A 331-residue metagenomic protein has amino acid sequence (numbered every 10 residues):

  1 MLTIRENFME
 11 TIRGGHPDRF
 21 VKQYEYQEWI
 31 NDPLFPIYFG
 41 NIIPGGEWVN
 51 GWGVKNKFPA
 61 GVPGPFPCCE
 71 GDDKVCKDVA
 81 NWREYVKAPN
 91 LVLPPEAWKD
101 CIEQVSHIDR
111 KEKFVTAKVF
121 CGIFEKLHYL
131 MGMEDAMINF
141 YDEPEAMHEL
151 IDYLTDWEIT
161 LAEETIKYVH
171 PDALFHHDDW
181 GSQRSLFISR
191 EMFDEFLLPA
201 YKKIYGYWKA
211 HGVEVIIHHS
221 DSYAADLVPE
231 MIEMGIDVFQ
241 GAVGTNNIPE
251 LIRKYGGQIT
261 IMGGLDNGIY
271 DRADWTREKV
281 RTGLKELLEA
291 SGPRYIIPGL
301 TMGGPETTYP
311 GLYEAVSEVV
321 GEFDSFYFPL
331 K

Functional and structural regions predicted by a protein language model:
M1-Y24, K87-K331: Active-site loop segments of alpha/beta catalytic cores
R13, F20-P59: N-terminal accessory/capping or targeting/presequence segment of soluble
H16, Y26-E28, V49, F58 (+6 more regions): Alpha-helix termini
P33-I37, A60-G71, Y129, I188-S189 (+1 more regions): Short aromatic-enriched loop/helix-cap "lid" or pocket-rim segments at secondary-structure transitions that line
G46-A97, H107-T116: A contiguous, low-structure linker/loop signature
